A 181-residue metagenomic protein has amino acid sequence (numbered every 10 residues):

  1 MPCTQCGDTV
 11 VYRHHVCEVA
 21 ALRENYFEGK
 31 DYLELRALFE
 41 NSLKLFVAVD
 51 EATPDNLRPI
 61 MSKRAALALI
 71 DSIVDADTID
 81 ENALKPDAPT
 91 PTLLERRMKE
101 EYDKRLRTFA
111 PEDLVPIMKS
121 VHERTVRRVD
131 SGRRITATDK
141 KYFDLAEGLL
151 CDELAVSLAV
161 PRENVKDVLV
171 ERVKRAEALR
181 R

Functional and structural regions predicted by a protein language model:
M1-L57: A positional/architectural concept
D55-R181: Charge/polar-rich, low-complexity and marginally structured segments
